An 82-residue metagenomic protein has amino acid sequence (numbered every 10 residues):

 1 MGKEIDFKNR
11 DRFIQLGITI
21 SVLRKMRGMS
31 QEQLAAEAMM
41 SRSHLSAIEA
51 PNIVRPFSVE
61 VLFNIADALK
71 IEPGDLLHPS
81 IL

Functional and structural regions predicted by a protein language model:
G2-M26: A short, Lys/Arg-rich alpha-helix, primarily the initiator
I20, L34-A35, L45-I48, L76: Conserved hydrophobic/aromatic packing and binding residues within compact polymer-binding modules
S21, E32, F63: Residues within the helices of the helix-turn-helix
R24, A35, A66: The alpha-helix within a helix-turn-helix
M39-R55: Recognition helix of helix-turn-helix/homeodomain-like DNA-binding domains that insert into the DNA major groove
N52-D67: Short, basic-rich loop-to-helix N-cap that marks the start of a DNA-contacting helix
K70-L82: Short C-terminal boundary/hinge segments that cap the last helix of small helical domains
